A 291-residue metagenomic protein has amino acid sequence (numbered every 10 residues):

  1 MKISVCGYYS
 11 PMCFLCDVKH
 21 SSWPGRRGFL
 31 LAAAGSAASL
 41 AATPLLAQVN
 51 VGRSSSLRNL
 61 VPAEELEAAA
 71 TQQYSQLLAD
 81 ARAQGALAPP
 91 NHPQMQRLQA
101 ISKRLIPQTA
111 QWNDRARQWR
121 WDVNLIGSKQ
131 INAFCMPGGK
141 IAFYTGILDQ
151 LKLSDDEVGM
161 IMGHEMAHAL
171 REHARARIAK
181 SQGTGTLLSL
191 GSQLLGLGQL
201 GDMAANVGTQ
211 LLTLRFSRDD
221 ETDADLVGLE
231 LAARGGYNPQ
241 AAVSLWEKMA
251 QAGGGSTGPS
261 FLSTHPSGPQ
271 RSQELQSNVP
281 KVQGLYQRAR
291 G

Functional and structural regions predicted by a protein language model:
K2-G291: A Zn2+-metalloprotease active-site environment signal
